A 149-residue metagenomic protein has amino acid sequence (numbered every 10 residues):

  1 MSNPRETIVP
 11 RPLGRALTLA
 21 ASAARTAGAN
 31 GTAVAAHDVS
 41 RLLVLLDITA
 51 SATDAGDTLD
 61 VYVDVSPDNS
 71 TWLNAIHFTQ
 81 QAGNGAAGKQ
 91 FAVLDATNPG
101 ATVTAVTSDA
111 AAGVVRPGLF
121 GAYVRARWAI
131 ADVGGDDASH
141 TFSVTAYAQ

Functional and structural regions predicted by a protein language model:
M1-Q149: Surface-exposed, low-hydrophobicity beta-strand/loop segments enriched in small/polar/acidic residues
